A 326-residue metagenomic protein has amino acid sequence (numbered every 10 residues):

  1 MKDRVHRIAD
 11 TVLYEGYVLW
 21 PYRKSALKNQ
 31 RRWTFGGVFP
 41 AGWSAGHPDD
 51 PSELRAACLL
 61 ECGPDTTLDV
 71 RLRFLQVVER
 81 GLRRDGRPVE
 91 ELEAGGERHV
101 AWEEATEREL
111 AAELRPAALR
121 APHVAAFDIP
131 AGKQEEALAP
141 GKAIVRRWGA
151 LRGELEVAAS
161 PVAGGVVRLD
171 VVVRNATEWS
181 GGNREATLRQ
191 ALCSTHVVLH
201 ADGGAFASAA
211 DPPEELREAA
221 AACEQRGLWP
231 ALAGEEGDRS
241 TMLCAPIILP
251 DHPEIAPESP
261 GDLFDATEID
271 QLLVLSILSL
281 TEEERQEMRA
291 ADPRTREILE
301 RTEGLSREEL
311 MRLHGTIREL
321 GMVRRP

Functional and structural regions predicted by a protein language model:
K2-G63: N-terminal ordered "arm"
D49-E53, C62-P326: Extended, highly charged accessory segments
